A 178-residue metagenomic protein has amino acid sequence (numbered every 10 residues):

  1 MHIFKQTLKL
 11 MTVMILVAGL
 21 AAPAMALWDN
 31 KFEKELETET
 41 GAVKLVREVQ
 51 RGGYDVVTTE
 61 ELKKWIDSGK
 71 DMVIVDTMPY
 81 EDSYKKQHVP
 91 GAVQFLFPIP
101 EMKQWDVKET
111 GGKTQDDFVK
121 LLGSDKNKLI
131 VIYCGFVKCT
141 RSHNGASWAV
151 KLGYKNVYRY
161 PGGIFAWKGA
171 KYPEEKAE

Functional and structural regions predicted by a protein language model:
H2-M11: Bacterial N-terminal signal peptides that target proteins for export
L16, L20-K86, E178: Flexible, polar/low-complexity N-terminal or interdomain linker segments that lie immediately upstream of folded
R51, K63-K128, A177: Positively charged, proline/Ser/Thr-rich regional signature most characteristic of the Rhodanese/CDC25-like
G52-V56, W105-G112, F136-H143: Soluble non-cytosolic domains of exported or imported proteins
K85-Q87, H143-G145, A170: Short, solvent-exposed loop/turn and secondary-structure capping segments
K113-W167: Catalytic cysteine-centered active loop of the rhodanese-like fold, especially the PTP/DSP P-loop
I164, K168-E178: Extracellular/periplasmic juxtamembrane helices and adjacent flexible linkers that interface with membrane partners
